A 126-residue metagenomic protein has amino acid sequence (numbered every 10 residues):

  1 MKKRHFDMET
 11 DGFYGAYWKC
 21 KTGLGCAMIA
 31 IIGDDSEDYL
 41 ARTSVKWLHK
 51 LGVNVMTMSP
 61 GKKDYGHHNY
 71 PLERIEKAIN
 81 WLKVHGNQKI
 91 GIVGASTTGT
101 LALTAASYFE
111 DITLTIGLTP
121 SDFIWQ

Functional and structural regions predicted by a protein language model:
M1-C26: N-terminal cap/lid segment of alpha/beta-hydrolase-fold proteins
T10, D38-Y39: Terminal alpha-helical segments
G25, I31-E37: Active-site glycine-rich loops that stabilize anionic/oxyanionic intermediates across multiple enzyme folds
C26-A27, G91: Structural motif
D34, N54, M58-D64, S121: Short beta-to-alpha linker loops that shape the active-site pocket of alpha/beta-hydrolase fold enzymes
D35-E37, N80-Q126: Primarily recognizes the serine-hydrolase "nucleophile elbow" in alpha/beta-hydrolase and SGNH/GDSL folds
L40-T57: Short amphipathic alpha-helix adjacent to the substrate-entry channel of hydrolases
S59-G91: Catalytic nucleophile-loop/oxyanion-hole region of alpha/beta-hydrolase and closely related hydrolase-like folds
